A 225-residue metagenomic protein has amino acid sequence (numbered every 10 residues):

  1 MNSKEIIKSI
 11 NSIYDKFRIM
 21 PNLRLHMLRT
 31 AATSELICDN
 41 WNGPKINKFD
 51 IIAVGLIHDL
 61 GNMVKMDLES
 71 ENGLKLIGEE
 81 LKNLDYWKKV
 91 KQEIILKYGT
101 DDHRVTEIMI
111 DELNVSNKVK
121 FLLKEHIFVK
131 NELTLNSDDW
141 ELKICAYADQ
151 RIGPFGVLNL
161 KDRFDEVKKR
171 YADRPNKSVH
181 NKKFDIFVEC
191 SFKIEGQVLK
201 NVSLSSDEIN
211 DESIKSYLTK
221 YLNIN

Functional and structural regions predicted by a protein language model:
E5-M20: Generic N-terminal amphipathic, Lys/Arg-enriched alpha-helix
I7-N11, A31, E35, E107 (+1 more regions): An amphipathic alpha-helix signature
D15-F17, G43-R170: Divalent metal-dependent catalytic cores for phosphoryl transfer on phosphate-bearing substrates
R24, A31-N42, L56, Y86: Long, hydrophobic N-terminal alpha-helical segment
R24, L28-A31, K48, I52 (+2 more regions): Short, well-structured alpha-helical segments
Y147-A148, L160-K193: A contiguous, mid-protein "functional segment" used to position or interact with cofactors/ions or partner subunits
V179-N225: Charged phosphate-binding loop/patch that engages nucleotide di/tri-phosphates or the phosphate backbone of nucleic
